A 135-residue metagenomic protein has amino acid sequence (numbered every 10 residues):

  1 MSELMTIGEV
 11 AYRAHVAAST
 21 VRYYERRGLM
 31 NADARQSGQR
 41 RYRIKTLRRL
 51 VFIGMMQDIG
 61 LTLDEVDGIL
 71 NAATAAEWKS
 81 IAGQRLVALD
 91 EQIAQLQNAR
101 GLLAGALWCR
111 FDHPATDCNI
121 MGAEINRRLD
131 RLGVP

Functional and structural regions predicted by a protein language model:
M1-N71: Basic helix-turn-helix/winged-helix DNA-binding cores and closely related short helical interaction motifs
A76-P135: C-terminal regulatory/oligomerization modules of transcriptional regulators
